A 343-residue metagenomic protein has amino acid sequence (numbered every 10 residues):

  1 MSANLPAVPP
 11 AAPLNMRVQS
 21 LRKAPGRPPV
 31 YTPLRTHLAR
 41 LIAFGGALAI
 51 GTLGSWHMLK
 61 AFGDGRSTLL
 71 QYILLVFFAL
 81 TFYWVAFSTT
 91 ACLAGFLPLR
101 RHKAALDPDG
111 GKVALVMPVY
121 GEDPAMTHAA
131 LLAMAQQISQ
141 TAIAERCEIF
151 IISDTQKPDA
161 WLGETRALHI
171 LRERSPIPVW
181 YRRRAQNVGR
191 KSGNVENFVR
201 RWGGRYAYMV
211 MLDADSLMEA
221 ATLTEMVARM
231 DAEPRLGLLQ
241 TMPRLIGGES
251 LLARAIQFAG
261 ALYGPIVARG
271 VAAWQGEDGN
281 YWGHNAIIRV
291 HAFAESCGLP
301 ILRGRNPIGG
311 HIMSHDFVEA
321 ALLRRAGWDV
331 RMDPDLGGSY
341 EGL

Functional and structural regions predicted by a protein language model:
M1-D107: N-terminal membrane-anchoring/stem segments of glycan-assembly enzymes
S2-A3, F87-L343: Internal catalytic domains of large membrane-associated glycosyltransferases
